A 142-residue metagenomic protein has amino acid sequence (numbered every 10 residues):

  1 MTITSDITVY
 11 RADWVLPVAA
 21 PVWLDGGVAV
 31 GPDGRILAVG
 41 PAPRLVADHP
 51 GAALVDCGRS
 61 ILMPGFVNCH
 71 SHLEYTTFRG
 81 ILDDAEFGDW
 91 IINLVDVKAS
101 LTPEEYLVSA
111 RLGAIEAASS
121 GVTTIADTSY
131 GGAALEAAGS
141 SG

Functional and structural regions predicted by a protein language model:
M1-V9, V18-M63: Histidine-rich, glycine-flanked metal-binding segment
D13, V28, G34, R59 (+3 more regions): Divalent metal-coordination and catalytic microenvironments
V15, H72, S129-G131: Catalytic metal-binding/acid-base residues of hydrolase active sites
P41, F66, I81, V122: Gly/Ser/Thr-rich helix-start
S60-I61, E74-Y75, I81, A126 (+1 more regions): N-terminal hydrophobic targeting/anchoring segments and the immediately downstream early-domain regions of hydrolases
G65-T76: Histidine-centered catalytic micro-motifs
T77-V108, I115: Active-site gating loops and adjacent loop-to-helix segments of metal-dependent hydrolytic enzymes
V95-D96, A110-G142: Divalent metal-dependent hydrolysis catalytic cores, especially in the metallo-beta-lactamase
